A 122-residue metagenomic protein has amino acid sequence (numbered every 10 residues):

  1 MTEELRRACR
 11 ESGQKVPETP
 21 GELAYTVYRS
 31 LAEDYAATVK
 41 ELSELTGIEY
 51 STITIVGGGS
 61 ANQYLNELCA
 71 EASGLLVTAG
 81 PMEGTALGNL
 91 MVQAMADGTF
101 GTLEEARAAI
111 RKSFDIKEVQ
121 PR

Functional and structural regions predicted by a protein language model:
M1-G84: Activation-segment/catalytic-loop signature of the eukaryotic protein kinase fold
R10, A94-M95, R111: A generic structural signal for secondary-structure junctions that act as hinges or helix/strand caps at the edges
V39, Q93-G101: Short, hydrophobic alpha-helical segments
N62-Y64, Q93, L103: Basic, gly/Ser/Thr/Pro-rich low-complexity segments located predominantly at protein N termini
G84-L87, R122: A short acidic, often aromatic-flanked loop/helix-cap motif at beta-alpha or helix-coil junctions that lines enzyme
A86-A94: Short, small-residue alpha-helix embedded
G98-R122: Acidic, glycine/GT-rich loop-and beta-edge segments that sit at the periphery of enzyme/chaperone cores
